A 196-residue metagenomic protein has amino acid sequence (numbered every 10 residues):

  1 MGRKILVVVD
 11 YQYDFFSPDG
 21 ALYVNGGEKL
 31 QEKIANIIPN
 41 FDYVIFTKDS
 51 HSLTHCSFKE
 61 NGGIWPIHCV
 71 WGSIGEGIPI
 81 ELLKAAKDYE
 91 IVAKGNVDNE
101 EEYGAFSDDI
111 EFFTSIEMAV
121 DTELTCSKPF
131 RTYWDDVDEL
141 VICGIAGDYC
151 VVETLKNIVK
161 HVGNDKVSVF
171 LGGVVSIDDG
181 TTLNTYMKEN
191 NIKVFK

Functional and structural regions predicted by a protein language model:
G2-V7, Y11-F16, G26-Y43, S52-T54 (+1 more regions): Active-site-adjacent betaalpha module
S17-A21, F58: Short acidic, glycine/proline-rich loop/turn micro-motifs
D49: Conserved H-loop
